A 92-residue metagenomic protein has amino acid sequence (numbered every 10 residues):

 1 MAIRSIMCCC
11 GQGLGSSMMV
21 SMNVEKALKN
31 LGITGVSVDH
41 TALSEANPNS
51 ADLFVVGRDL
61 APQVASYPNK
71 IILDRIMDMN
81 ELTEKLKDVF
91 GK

Functional and structural regions predicted by a protein language model:
A2-A42: Conserved active-site segments centered on acidic
R4, I72-K92: Ser/Thr/Gly-rich flexible loops in soluble cytosolic domains mediating phosphotransfer, phosphorylation
V20-M22, S66-N69, E84: Short amphipathic alpha-helical segments
H40, V56, I71-D74: Structural signal for conserved beta-strand scaffold positions within catalytic alpha/beta enzyme cores
T41-E45, S50, E81: Short acidic active-site motifs
A42-L43, V55-P62: Short, polar loop motifs at secondary-structure junctions
N47-S50, L60-N69: Short loop/helix-cap segments at secondary-structure boundaries that form the rim of catalytic
